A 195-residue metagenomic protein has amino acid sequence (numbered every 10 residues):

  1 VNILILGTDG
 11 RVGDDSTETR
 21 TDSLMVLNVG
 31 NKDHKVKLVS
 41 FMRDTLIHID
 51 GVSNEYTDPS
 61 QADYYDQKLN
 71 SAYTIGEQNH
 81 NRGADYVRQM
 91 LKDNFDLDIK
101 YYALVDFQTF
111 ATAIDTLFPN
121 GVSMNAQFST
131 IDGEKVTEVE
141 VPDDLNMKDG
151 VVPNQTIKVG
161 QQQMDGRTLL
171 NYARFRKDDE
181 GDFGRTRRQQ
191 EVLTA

Functional and structural regions predicted by a protein language model:
V1-A195: Non-catalytic, solvent-exposed segments at the cell envelope interface
